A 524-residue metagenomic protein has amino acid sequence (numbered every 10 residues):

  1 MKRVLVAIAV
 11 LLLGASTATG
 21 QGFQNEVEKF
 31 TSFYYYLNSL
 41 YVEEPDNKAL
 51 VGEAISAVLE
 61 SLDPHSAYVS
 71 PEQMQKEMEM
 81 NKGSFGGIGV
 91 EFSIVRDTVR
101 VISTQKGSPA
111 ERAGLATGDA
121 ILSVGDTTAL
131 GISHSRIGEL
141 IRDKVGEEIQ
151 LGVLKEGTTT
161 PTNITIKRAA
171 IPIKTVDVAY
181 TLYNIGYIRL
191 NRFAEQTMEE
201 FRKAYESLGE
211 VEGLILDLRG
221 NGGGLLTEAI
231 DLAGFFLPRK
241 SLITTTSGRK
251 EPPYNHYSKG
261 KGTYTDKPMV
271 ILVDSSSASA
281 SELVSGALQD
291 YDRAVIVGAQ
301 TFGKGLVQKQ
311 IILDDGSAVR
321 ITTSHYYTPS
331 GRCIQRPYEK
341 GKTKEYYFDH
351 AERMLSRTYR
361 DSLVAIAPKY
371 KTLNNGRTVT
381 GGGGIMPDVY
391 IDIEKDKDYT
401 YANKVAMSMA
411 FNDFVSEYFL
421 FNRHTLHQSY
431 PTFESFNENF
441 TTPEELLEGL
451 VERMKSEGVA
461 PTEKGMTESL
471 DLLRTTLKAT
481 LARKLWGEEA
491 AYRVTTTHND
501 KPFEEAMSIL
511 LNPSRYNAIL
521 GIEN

Functional and structural regions predicted by a protein language model:
M1-Q24: Bacterial Sec-dependent N-terminal signal peptides
A18-E26, F30, Y34-N47, S70 (+4 more regions): Cleft-lining beta-strand/loop regions that shape enzyme active-site pockets
Y41-I102, G146-I166, I171-V178, T496-M507 (+1 more regions): Extended, small/polar residue-biased N-terminal targeting/export presequences and adjacent propeptide/linker tracts
V124-G125, G152, T322, P337 (+1 more regions): Residue-level recognition of conserved beta-strand edge/terminus positions
A280, D292, A299, G303-P368: Polar, glycine-rich mid-to-C-terminal structural blocks that act as macromolecule-binding/assembly scaffolds
C333-I334, Y338-N524: Conserved functional hotspot residues or short segments at active or partner-binding sites across diverse domains
